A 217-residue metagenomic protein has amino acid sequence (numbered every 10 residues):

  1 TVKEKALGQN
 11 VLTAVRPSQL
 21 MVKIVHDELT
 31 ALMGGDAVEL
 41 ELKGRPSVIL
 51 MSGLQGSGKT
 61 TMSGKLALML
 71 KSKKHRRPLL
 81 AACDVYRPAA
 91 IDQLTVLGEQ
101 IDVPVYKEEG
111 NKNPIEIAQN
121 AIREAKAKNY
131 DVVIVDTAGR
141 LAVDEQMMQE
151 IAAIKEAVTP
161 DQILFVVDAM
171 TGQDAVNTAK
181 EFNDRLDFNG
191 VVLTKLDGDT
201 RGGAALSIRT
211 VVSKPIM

Functional and structural regions predicted by a protein language model:
T1-C83, A90-N111, I117-V135: Primarily NTPase-proximal linker/entry elements flanking Walker-type ATP/GTP-binding cores
Q55, A81-Y86, E108-G110, T137-G139 (+2 more regions): G-domain G4 guanine-recognition motif of GTPases
G56, S72, V103, G110 (+5 more regions): Short, conserved catalytic or interaction motifs in soluble domains
L68, V96-L97, Q149-A153, E181: Glycine-rich, phosphate-binding/catalytic loops in enzymes
A90, G110, P114, M147 (+3 more regions): Conserved donor sugar-nucleotide recognition element shared by glycan-biosynthetic enzymes
Y130, A142, I151-K155, Q162-M217: Conserved phosphate-handling catalytic cores of large alpha/beta enzymes
